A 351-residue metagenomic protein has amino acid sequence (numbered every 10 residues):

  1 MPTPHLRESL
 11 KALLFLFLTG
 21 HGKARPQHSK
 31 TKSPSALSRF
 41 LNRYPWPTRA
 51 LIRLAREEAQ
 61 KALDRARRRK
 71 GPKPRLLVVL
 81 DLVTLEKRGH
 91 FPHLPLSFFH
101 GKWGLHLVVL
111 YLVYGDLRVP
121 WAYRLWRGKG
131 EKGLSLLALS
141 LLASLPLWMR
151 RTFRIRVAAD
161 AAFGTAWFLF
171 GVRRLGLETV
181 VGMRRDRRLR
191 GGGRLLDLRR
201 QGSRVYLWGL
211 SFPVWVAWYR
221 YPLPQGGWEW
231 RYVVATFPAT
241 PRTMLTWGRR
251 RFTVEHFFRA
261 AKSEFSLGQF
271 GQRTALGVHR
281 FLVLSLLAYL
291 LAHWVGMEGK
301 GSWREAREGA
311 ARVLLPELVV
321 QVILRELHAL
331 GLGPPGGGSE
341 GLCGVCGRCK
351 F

Functional and structural regions predicted by a protein language model:
M1-A50, L54-A55: Gly/serine-rich nucleotide phosphate-binding loop at the start of the catalytic core of nucleotide/ADP-ribose-handling
M1-S9, F15-L18, P74, K87 (+1 more regions): Single, function-defining residue in the core of a domain
G22, P34, Y44, T48 (+8 more regions): Alpha-helix initiation and N-capping motif
K23-P26, P34, P47, D81 (+3 more regions): Short, solvent-exposed coil/turn linker segments
N42-L117: Active-site-proximal, Lys/Arg-enriched surface segment that forms a nucleic-acid-binding/basic interface patch
